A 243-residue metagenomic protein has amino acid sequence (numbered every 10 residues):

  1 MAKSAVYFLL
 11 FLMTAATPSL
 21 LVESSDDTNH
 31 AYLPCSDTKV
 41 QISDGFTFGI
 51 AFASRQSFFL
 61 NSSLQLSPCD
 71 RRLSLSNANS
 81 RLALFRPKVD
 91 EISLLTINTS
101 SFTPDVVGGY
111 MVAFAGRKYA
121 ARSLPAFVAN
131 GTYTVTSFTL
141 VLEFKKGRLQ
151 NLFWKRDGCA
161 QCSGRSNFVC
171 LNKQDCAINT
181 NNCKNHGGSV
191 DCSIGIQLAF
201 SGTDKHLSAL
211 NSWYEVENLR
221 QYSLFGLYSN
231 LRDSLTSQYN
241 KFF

Functional and structural regions predicted by a protein language model:
A2-F243: Typically disulfide-stabilized, N-glycosylated extracellular/lumenal ectodomains of secreted and cell-surface proteins
